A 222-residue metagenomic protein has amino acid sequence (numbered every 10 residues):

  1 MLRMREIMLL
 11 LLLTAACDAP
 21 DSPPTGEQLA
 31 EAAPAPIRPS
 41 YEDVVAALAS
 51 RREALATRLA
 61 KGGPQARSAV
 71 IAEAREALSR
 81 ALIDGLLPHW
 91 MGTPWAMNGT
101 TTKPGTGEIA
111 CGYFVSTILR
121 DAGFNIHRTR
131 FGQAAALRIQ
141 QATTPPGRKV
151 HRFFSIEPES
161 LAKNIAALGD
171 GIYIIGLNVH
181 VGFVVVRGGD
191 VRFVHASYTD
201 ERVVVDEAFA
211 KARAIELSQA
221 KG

Functional and structural regions predicted by a protein language model:
R3-L10: Sec-dependent signal peptide recognition, specifically the positively charged N-region followed immediately by
T14-A16: C-terminal motif of bacterial Sec signal peptides marking the signal peptidase cleavage site
A19: Short, conserved catalytic or interaction motifs in soluble domains
P23-L137: N-terminal capping segments
M97-T101, L168, V205-A210: N-terminal post-signal-peptidase region of extra-cytosolic proteins
Q133-V205: ...with weaker cross-activation on analogous glycine-rich loops/strands in unrelated enzymes
A208-G222: Glycine-rich, aromatic-bearing surface loops/beta-hairpins
